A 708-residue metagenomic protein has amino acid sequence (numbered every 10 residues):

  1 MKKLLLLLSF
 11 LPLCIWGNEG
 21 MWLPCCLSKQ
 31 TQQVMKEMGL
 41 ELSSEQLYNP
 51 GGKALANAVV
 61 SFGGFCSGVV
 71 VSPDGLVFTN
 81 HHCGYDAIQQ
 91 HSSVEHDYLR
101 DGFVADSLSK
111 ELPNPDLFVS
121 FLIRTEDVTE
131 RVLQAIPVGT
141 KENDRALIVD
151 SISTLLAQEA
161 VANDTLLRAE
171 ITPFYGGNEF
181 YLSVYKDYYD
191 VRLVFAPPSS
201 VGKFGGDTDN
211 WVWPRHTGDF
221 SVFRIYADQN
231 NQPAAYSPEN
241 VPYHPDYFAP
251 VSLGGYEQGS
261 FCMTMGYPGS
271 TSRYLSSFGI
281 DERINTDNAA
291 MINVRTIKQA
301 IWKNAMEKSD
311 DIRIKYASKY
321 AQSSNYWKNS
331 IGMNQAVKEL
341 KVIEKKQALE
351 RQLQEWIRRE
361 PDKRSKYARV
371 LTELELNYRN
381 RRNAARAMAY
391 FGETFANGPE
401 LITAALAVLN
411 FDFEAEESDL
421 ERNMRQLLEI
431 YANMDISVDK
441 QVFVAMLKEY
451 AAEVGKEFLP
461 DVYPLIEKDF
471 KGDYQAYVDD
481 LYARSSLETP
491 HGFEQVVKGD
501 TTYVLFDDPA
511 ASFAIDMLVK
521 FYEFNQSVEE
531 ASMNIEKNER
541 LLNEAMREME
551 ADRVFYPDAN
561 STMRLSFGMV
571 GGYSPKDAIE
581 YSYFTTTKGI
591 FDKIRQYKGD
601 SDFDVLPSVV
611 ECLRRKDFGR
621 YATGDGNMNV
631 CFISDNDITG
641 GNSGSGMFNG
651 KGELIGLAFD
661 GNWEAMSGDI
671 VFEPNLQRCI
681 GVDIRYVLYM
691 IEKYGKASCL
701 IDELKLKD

Functional and structural regions predicted by a protein language model:
M1-E19: Bacterial Sec-dependent N-terminal signal peptides
I15-D708: Terminal presequence/propeptide segments associated with secretion/organelle targeting and zymogen/polyprotein
